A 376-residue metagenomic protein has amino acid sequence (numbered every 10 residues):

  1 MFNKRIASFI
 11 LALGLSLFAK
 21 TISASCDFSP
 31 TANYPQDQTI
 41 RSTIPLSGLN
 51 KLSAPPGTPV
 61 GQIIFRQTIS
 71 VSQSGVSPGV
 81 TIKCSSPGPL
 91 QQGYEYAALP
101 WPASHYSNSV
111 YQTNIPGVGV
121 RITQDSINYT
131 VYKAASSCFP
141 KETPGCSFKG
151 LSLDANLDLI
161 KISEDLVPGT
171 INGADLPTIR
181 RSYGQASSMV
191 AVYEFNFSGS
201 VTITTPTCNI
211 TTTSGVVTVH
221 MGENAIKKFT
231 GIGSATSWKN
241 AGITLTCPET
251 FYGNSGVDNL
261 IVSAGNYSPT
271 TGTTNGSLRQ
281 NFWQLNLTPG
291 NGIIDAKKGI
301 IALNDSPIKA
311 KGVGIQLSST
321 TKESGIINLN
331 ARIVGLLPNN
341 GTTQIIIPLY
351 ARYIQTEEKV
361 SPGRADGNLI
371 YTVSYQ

Functional and structural regions predicted by a protein language model:
M1-F9: Bacterial N-terminal signal peptides that target proteins for export
F2, I22-Q376: Mature extracellular/passenger domains of Gram-negative fimbrial/pilin and adhesin proteins
S8-L11, L317: Sec-dependent N-terminal signal peptides
I10-F18: Bacterial N-terminal signal peptides
